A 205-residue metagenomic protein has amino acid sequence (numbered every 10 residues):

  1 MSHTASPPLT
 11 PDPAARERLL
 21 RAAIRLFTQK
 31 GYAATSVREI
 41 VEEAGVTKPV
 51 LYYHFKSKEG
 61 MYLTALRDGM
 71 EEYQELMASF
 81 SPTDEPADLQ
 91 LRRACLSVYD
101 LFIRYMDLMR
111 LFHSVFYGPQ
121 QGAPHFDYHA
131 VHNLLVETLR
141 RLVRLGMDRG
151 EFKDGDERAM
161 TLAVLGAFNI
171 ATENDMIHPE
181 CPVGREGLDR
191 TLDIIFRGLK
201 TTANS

Functional and structural regions predicted by a protein language model:
M1-T4, S97-D100, R104, E137-R149 (+3 more regions): C-terminal peripheral helix-coil segments that are non-catalytic and often amphipathic
P13, E17, R21, R25 (+13 more regions): Generic detection of well-ordered alpha-helical segments
R16-E17, V37, E59, L63 (+10 more regions): Short, structured helix-loop boundary elements
R18, A22, L26-G60, T64: Helix-turn-helix
Q29-A33, D84, Y105, R149: Short coil/turn segments at alpha/beta junctions that flank glycine-rich nucleotide-binding fingerprints
T64, A78-Y105, M160-V164, N204: Hydrophobic alpha-helical connector segments
E71-Q74, A78, R104, G122-R149 (+2 more regions): Amphipathic alpha-helical packing segments from all-alpha helical-bundle domains
F102-A123: Amphipathic alpha-helical segments used for helix-helix packing
